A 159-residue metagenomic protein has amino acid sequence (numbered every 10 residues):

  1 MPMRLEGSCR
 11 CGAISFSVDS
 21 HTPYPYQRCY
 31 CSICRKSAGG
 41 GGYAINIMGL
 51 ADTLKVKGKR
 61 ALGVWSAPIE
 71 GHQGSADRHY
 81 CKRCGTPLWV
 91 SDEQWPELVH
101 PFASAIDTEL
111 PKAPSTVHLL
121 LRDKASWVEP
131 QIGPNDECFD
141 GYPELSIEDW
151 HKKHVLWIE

Functional and structural regions predicted by a protein language model:
M1-S8, A13-E159: A short Gly-Trp-Pro
